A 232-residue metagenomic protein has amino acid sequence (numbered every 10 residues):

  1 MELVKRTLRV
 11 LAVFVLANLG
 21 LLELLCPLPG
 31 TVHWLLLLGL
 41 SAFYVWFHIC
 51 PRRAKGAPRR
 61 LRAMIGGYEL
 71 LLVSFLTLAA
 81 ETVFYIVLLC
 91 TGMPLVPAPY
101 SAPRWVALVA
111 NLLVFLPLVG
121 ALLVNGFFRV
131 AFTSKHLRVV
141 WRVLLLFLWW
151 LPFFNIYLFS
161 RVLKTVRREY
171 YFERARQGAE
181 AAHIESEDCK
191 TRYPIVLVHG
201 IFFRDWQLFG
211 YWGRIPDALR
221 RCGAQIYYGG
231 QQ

Functional and structural regions predicted by a protein language model:
E2-G213, D217-A218, C222: Flexible, membrane-associating and regulatory peripheral segments of lipid-active enzymes
Y228-G230: Residue-level recognition of beta-strand->loop/alpha-helix junctions
